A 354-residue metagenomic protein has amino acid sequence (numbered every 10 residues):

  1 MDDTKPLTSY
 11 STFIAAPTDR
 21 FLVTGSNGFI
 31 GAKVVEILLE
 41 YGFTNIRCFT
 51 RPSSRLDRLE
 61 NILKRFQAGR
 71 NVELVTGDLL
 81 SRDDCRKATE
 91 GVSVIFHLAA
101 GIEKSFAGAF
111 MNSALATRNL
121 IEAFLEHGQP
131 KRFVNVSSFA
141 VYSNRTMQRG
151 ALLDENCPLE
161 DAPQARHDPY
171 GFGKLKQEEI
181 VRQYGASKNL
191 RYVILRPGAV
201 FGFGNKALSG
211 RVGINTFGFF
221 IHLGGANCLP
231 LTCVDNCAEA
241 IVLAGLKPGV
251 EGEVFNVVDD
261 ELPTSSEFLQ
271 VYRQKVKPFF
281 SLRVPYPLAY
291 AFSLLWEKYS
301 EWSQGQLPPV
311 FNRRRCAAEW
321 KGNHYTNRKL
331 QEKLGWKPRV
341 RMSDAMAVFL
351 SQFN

Functional and structural regions predicted by a protein language model:
D2-I14, R20, K321, Y325-K333 (+1 more regions): Amphipathic terminal alpha-helices
F13-I14, D19-Y41: N-terminal Rossmann NAD(P)H-binding glycine-rich loop of SDR-like oxidoreductase domains
Q67-L115, L125, N144: NAD(P)H-binding glycine-rich loop region in Rossmannoid oxidoreductase-like domains and their noncatalytic homologs
L115, N119-P169: Conserved Rossmann-fold NAD(P)-dependent oxidoreductase catalytic core, especially the SDR/UDP-sugar
T146-A199, I221-L223: Catalytic helix-loop patch of NAD(P)-dependent Rossmann-fold dehydrogenases
G185-N236, Y272: NAD(P)-dependent short-chain dehydrogenase/reductase
G202, L223-N227, F255-L262, R273-Q274 (+2 more regions): Glycine-rich Rossmann NAD(P)(H)-binding loop
L243-V310, N327, A347-L350: Mid/C-terminal beta-alpha module of Rossmann-like enzyme folds, strongest in SDR-family dehydrogenases/epimerases
